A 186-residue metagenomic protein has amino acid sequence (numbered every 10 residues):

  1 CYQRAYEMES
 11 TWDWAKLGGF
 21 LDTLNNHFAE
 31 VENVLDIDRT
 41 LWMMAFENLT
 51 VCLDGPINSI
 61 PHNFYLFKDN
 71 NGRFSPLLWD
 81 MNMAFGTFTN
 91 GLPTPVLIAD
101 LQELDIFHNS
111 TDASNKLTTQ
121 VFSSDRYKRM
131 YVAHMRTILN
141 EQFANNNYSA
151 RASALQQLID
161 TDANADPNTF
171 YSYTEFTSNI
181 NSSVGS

Functional and structural regions predicted by a protein language model:
C1-T50: Internal "kinase-insert"/substrate-recognition segments embedded within catalytic cores of ATP-dependent enzymes
A5-T11, F67-S186: C-terminal catalytic region of ATP-dependent kinase domains
L21-F28, N48, C52-L53, M135 (+3 more regions): Sec/Tat-exported extracytoplasmic proteins
E30-E32, D36-I37, E47, G55-P56 (+4 more regions): Mixed-charge, polar/low-complexity N-terminal
N33-T87: Active-site acidic catalytic loop and adjacent metal/ATP-binding pocket of ATP-dependent phosphoryl transfer enzymes
